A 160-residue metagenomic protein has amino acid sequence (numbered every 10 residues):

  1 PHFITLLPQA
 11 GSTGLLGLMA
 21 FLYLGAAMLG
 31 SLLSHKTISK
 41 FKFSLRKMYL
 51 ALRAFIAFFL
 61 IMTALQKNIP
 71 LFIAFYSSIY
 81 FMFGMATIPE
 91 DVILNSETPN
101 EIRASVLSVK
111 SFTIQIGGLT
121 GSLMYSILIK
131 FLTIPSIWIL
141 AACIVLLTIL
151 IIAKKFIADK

Functional and structural regions predicted by a protein language model:
P1, M19-I38, Y49-L52, I56 (+1 more regions): Substrate-agnostic recognition of the 12-TM MFS/MFS-like secondary transporter fold
H2-Q9: Membrane-interface helix caps of multi-pass secondary transporters
Q9-G17, I127-V145: A membrane-interface helix-boundary motif in multi-pass transporters
A10-L15, K67, E101-I102, V106: Juxtamembrane/transmembrane-helix boundary motifs in multi-pass membrane proteins
T13, F43-L45, I69, N100 (+1 more regions): Membrane-helix interface/capping residues of multi-pass secondary transporters
R46-I61, I139-A142: Structural signature of the two symmetry-related core transmembrane helices
M62-Y76: Helix-loop junctions at membrane interfaces in 12-TM secondary transporters
T63-A64, I134-K160: Multi-pass alpha-helical transporter architecture, strongest for 12-TM Major Facilitator/SLC carriers used
